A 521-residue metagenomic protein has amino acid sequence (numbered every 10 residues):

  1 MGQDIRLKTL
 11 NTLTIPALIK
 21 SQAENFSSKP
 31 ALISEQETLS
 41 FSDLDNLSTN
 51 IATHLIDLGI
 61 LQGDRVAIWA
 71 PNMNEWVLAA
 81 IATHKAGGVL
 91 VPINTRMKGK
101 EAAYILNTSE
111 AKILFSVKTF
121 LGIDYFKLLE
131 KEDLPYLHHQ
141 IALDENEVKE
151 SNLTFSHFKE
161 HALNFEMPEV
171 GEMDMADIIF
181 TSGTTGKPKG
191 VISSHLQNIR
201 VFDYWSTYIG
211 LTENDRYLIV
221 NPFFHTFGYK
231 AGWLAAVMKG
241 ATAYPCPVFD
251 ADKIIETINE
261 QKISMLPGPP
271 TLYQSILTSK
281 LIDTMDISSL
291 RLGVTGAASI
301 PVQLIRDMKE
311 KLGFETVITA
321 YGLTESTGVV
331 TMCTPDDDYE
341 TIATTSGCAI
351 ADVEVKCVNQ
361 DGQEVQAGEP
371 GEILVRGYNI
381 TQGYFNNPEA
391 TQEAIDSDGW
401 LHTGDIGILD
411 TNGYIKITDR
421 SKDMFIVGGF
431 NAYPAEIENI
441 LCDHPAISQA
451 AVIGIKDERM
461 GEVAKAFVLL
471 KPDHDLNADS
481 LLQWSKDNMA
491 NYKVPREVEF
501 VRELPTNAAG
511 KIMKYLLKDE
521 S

Functional and structural regions predicted by a protein language model:
N11, S28-M73, V77-I81, K98-A103 (+2 more regions): Conserved AMP-binding/adenylate-forming core of the ANL superfamily
T12, S27-S28, A142, E160-F180 (+2 more regions): Conserved pre-ATP/AMP-binding loop-to-beta segment of ANL
Q36, F120-E172: ANL superfamily adenylate-forming
S40-D43, A176-R200: Conserved AMP-binding A3 loop
G87, I199-R216, F224-M265, S279: Conserved AMP-binding/adenylation subdomain of ANL enzymes
M97-Y104, L114-S116, L266, G377 (+5 more regions): AMP-binding/adenylate-forming catalytic core of the ANL superfamily
I263-G268, L277-T341, E354: Gly/Ser/Thr-rich phosphate-binding loop
C348-D352, Q363-A394, A432: Conserved ATP/PPi-binding loop(s) of AMP-dependent carboxylate-activating enzymes
